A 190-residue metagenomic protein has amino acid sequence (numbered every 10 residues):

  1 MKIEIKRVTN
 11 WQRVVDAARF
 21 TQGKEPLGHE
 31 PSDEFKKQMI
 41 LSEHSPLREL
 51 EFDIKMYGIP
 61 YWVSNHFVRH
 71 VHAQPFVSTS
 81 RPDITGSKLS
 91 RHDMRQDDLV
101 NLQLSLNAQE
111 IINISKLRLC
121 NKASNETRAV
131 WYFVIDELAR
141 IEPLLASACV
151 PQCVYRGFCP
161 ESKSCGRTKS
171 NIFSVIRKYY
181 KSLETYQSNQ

Functional and structural regions predicted by a protein language model:
M1-Q190: Family-specific signature for flavin-dependent thymidylate synthase
